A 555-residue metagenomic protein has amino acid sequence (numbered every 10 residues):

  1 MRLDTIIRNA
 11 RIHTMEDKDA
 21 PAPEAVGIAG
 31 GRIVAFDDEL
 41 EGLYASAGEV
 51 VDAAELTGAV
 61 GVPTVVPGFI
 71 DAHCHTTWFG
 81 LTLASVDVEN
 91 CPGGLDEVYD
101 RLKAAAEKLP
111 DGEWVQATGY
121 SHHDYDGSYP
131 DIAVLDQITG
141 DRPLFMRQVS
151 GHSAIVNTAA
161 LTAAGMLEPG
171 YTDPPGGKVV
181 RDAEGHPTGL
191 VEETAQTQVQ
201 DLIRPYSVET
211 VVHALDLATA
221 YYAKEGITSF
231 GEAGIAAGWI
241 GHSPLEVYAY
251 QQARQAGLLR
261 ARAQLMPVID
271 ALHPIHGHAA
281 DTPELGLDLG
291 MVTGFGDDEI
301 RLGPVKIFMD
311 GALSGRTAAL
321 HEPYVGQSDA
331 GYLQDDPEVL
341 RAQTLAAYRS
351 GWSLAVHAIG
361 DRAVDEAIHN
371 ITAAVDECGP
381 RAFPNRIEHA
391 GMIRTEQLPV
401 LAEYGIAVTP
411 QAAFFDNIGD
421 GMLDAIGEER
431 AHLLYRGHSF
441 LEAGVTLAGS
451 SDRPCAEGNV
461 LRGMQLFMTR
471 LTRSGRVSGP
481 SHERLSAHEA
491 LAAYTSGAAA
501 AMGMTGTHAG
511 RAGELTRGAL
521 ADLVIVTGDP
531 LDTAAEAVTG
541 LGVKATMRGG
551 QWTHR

Functional and structural regions predicted by a protein language model:
R2-N9, H13-L287, G303, I307 (+7 more regions): Divalent metal-binding segments
D4-I6, T546-R548, R555: Carbohydrate-interacting/catalytic domains
R11-D17, M166-L167, S450, M504 (+1 more regions): Short beta-turn/strand-loop junction motif enriched in small, turn-promoting residues
Y250, G286-L289, L433-L434, S450: Glycine-rich, charged/polar anion/phosphate-binding loops that engage phosphate groups from diverse ligands
R254-A256, G290-I300, P380, L401-G405: Acidic (Asp/Glu)-rich catalytic clusters
L259, G296-G303, R381-F383, A443-T446: A short helix-to-beta-strand connector/capping loop
L345-A355, I359-N385, H389-A390, T395-P399 (+4 more regions): His/Asp/Glu-enriched, well-ordered alpha-helical/loop segment that forms or immediately abuts the divalent-metal
A535: Short, solvent-exposed loop/beta-turn-alpha elements that line the ligand-binding surface or hinge of extracytoplasmic
